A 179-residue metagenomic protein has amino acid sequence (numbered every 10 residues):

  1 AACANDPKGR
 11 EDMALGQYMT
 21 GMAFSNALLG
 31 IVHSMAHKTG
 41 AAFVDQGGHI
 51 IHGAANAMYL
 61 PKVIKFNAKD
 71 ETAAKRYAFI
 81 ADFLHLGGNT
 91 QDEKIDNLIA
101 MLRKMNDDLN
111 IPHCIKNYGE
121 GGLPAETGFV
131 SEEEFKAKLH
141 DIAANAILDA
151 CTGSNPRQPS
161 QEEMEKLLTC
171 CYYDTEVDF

Functional and structural regions predicted by a protein language model:
A1-A27, P124-E126, E162: Carboxylate- and glycine-rich phosphate/diphosphate-binding segment that chelates Mg2+/Mn2+
G9-D12, I31, M35, A55-Y59 (+5 more regions): Residue-level detector of well-ordered alpha-helical segments, enriched for hydrophobic/aromatic packing positions
R10, D92-I95, K136, Q161: Short, structured helix-loop boundary elements
M13-G21, M35, L60, L102 (+3 more regions): Short alpha-helical scaffolding segments that buttress acidic/His motifs in well-ordered protein cores
Y18-N56, D149-S154: Glycine-rich phosphate/pyrophosphate-binding beta-alpha loops
A42-E134, V177: Gly/Pro-rich interdomain helix-loop hinge
E133-F179: Short, amphipathic C-terminal "tail helix"
